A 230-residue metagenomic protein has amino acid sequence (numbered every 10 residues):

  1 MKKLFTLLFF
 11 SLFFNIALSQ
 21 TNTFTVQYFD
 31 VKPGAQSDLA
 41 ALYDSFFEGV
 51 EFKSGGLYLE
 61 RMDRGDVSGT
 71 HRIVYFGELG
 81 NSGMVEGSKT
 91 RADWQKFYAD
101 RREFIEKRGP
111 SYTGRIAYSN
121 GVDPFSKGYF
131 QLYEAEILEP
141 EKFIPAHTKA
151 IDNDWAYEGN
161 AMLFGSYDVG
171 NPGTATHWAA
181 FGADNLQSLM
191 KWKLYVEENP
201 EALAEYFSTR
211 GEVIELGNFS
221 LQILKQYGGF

Functional and structural regions predicted by a protein language model:
K3-A17: Sec-dependent N-terminal signal peptides
S19-L203, S208-F230: Short S/T/G/P-rich N-terminal loop/turn motif that feeds into the first structured element of a domain
